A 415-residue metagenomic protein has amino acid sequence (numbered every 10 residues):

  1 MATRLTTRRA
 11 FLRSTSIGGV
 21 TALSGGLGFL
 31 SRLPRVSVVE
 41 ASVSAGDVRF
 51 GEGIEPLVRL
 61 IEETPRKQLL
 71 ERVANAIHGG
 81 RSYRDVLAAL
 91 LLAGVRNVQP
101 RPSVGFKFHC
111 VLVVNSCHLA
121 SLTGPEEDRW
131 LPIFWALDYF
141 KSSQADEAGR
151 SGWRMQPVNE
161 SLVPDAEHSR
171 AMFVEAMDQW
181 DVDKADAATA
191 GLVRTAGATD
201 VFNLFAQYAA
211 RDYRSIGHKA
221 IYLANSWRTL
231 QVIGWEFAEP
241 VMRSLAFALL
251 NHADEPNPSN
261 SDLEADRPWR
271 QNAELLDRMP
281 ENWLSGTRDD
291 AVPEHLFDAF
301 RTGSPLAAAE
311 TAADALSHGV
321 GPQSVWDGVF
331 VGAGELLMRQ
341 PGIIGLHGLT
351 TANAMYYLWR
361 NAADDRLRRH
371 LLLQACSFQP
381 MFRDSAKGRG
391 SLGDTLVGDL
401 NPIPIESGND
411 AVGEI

Functional and structural regions predicted by a protein language model:
A2-I415: Mature, well-folded catalytic/scaffold domains that follow N-terminal targeting or propeptide regions
